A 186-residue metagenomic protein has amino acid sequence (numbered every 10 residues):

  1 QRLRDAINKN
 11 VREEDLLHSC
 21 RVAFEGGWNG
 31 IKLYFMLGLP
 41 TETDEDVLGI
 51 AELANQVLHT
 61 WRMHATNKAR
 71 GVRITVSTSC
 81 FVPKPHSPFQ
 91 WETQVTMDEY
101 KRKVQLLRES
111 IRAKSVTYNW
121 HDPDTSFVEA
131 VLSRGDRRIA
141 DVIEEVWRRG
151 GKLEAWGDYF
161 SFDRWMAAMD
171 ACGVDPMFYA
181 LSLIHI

Functional and structural regions predicted by a protein language model:
Q1-R62, T66-N67, P88-D98: Conserved non-cysteine loop/helix-boundary elements of the Radical SAM core domain that shape
C20, I74, L107: Metal-dependent DNA phosphodiester-chemistry modules and their immediately adjacent helices/loops in DNA-processing
N29, R70-V72, K114: Residue-level signal for beta-strand positions within conserved beta-sheet cores that form or flank
I31-L33, I74-T78: Hydrophobic faces of well-ordered beta-strands that scaffold small-molecule active sites in alpha/beta enzyme cores
W61-R70, T117-H121: Flexible, glycine/charged-enriched surface loops at secondary-structure junctions
C80-G157: Radical SAM enzyme [4Fe-4S]-AdoMet core and its adjacent flexible, acidic and glycine-rich loops/tails across
R148-A180: Sequence-structural signature of the catalytic-core scaffold of metal-dependent phosphohydrolases that act on
I184-I186: Conserved small/polar residues in nucleotide/adenosyl-binding loops
